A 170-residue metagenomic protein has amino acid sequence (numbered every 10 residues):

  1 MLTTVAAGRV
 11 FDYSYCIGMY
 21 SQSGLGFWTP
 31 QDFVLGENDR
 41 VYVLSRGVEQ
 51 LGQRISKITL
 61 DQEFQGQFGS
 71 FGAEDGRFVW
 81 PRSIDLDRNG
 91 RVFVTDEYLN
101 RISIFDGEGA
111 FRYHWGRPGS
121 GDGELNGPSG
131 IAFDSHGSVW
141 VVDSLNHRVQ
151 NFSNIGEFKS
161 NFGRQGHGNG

Functional and structural regions predicted by a protein language model:
M1-G170: Eukaryotic scaffold repeat domains enriched in small/polar residues
